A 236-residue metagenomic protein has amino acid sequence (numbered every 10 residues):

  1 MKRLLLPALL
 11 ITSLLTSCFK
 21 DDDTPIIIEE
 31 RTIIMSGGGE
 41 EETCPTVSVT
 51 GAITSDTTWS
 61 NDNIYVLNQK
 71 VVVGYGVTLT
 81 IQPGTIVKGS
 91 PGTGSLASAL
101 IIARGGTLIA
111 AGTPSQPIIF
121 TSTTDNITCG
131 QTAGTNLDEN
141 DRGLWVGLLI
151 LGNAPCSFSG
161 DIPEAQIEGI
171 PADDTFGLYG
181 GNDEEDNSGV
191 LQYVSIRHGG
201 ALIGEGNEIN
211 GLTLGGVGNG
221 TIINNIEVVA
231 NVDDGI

Functional and structural regions predicted by a protein language model:
M1-L4, K20: Positively charged n-region of N-terminal signal peptides that target proteins for export
L5-L10: Sec-dependent signal peptide hydrophobic core
I11-T12, A52: Intrinsically disordered, low-complexity regions enriched in Ser/Pro/Gly/Gln/His and often acidic
L14-S17: C-terminal motif of bacterial Sec signal peptides marking the signal peptidase cleavage site
F19-I236: Beta-strand/loop edge motif enriched in small/polar residues
